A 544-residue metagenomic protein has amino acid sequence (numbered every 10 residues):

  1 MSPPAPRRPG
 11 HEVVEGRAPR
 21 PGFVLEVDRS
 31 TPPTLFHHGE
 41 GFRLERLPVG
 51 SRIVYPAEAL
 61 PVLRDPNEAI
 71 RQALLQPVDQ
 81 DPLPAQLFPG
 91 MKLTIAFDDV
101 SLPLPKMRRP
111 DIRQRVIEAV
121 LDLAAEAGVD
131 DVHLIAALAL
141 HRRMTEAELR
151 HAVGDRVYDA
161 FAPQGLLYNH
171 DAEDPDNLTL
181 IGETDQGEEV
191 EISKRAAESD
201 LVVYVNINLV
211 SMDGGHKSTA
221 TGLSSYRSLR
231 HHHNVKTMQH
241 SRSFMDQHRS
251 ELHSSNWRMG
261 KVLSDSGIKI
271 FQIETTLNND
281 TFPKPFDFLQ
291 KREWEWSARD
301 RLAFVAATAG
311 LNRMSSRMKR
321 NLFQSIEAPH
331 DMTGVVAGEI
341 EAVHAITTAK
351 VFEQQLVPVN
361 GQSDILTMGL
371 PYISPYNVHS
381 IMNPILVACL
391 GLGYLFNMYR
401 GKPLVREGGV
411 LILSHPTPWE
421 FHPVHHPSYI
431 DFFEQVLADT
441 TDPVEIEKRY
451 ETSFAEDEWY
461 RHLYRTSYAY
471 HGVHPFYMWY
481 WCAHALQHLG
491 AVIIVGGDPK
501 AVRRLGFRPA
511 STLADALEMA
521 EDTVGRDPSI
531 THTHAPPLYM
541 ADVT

Functional and structural regions predicted by a protein language model:
P6-V62, L75, W479-T544: Extended hydrophobic packing segments that form well-structured cores
V54-Q86: An N-terminal, well-structured beta->alpha segment
V78-D99, E126-V129, G267, P358-Q362 (+2 more regions): Glycine-rich phosphate/diphosphate-binding loops that line cofactor/substrate pockets in enzymes
L104-G128, G393-V405, I412: Histidine-anchored nucleotide/phosphate-binding helix
G128-H141, V410-H415, I493-G496: Short internal beta-strands
D131-E183, M540-A541: Acidic low-complexity segments
Y158-Q362, G369-Y372, G393-N397, P403-V405: Conserved, well-structured core segments that form the ligand-binding/active-site neighborhood of functional domains
S380, L386-L489: C-terminal catalytic subdomain
